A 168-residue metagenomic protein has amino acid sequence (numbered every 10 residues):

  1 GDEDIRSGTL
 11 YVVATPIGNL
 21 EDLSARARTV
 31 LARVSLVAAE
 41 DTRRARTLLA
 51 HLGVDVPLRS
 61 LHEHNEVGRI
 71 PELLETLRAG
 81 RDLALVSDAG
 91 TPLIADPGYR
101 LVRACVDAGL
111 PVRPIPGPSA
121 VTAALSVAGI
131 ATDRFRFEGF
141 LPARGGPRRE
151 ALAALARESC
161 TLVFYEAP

Functional and structural regions predicted by a protein language model:
G1-H64: Glycine-rich, flexible N-terminal cofactor/catalytic loop recognition
S7-T9, S119-P168: Beta-strand/loop-alpha-helix module characteristic of Rossmann-like adenine-cofactor folds
I17-N19, D88-P92, P168: Short glycine-rich anion-binding loops that position phosphate/pyrophosphate groups of nucleotides and phosphorylated
L31-V37, G109-R113, T161-L162: Short active-site oxyanion
E40, L61, V86-D88, R113-I115 (+1 more regions): Structural motif
S60-G68, L141-G145: Conserved helicase motor
E63-R78, P97: Short phosphate-binding loop-to-helix
R78-E138: Short glycine-cluster motifs
